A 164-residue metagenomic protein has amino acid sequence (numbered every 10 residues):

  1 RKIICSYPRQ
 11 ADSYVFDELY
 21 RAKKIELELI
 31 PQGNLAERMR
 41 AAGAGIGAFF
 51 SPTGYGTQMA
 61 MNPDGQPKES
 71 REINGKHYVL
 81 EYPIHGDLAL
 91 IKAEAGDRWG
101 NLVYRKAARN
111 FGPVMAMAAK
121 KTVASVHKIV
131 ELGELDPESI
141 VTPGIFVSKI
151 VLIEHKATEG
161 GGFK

Functional and structural regions predicted by a protein language model:
R1-K164: Conserved alpha/beta enzyme-core scaffold
